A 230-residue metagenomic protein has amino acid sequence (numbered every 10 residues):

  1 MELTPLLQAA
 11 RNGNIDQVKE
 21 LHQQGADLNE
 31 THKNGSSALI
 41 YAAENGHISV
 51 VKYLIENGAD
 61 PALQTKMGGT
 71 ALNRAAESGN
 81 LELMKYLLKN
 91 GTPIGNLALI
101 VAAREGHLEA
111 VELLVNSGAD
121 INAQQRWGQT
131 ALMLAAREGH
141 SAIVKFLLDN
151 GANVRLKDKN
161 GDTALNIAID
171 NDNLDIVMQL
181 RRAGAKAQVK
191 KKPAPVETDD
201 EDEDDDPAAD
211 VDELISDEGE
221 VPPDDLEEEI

Functional and structural regions predicted by a protein language model:
M1-P5, N90-I94, S117, N150 (+1 more regions): Ankyrin-repeat-protein effector appendages
Q17, S49-V50, E82-L83, E109-A110 (+2 more regions): Conserved ankyrin/ankyrin-like repeat signature
